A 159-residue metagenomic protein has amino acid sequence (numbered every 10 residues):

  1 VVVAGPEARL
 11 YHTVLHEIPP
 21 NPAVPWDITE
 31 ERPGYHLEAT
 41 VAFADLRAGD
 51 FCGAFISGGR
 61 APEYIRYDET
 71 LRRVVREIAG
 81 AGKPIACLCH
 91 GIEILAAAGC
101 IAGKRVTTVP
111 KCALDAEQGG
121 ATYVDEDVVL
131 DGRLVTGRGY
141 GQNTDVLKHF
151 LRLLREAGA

Functional and structural regions predicted by a protein language model:
V1-A81, I85, E93-R105, A113-A159: Extended, subdomain-level signal for the structured scaffold at the beginning of enzyme domains
C89: Catalytic nucleophile serine of serine hydrolases, specifically the conserved "nucleophile elbow" pentapeptide
